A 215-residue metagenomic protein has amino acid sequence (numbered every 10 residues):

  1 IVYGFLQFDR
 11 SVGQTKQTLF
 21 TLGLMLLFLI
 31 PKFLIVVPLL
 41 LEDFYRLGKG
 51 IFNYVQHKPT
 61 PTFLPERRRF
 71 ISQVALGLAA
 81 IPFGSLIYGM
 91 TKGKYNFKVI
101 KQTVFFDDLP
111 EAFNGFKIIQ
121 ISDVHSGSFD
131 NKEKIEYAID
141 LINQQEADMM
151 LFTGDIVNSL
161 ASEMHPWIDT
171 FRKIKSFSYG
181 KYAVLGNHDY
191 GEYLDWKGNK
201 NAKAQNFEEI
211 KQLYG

Functional and structural regions predicted by a protein language model:
I1-Y95: Non-catalytic terminal accessory segments
V2-F5, P59-T62, M90-V99, S122-D130 (+1 more regions): Short, mixed-charge, low-aromatic patches
Q7, Q14-Q17, Q56, Q73 (+5 more regions): Residue-identity detector for glutamine
V12, K16, K58, S85-K92 (+5 more regions): Short, flexible coil/linker segments at or flanking structured domains
M25, V74, T103-D108, H125: Short, well-ordered turn and helix-capping elements at secondary-structure junctions
F52, G84-I119, F129-E133, D140: C-terminal segment of N-terminal export signals and the immediately downstream linker at the start of the mature
L109-G215: Soluble catalytic domains of enzymes that build or remodel membrane lipids, polysaccharides, and related
